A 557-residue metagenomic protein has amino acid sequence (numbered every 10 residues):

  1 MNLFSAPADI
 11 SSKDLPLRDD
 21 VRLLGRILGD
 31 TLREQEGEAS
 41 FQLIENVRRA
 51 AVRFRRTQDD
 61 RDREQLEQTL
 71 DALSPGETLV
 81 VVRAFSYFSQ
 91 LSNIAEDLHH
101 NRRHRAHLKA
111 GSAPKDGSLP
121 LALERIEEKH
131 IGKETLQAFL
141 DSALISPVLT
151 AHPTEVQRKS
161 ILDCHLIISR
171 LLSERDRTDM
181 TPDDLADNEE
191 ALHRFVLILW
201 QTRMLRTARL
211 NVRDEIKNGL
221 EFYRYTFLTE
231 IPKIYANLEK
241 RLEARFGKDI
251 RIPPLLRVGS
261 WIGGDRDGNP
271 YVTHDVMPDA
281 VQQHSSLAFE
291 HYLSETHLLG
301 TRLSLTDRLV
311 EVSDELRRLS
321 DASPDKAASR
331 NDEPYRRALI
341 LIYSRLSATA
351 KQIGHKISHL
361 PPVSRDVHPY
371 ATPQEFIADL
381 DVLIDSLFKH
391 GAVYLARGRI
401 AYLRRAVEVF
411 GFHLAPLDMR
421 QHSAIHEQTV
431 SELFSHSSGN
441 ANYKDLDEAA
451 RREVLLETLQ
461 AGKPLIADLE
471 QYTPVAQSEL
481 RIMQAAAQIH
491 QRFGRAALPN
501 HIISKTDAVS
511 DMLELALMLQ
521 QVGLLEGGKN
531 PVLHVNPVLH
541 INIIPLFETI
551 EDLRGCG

Functional and structural regions predicted by a protein language model:
M1-E457, V475, P499: Often metal-dependent polyanion-binding catalytic scaffolds in large enzymes
E34, K240-I250, Q491-A497, L519-L539: Secondary-structure transition/capping motifs at alpha-helix termini and the adjoining loop/turn into the next element
V272-L303, V522-G557: Catalytic or ion-translocation cores adjacent to nucleophile or general acid/base/metal-coordination motifs in diverse
R345-H355, A415-L417, H422-S510, L517 (+2 more regions): Active-site cores of enzymes that catalyze phosphoryl transfer or operate on phosphate-rich substrates
